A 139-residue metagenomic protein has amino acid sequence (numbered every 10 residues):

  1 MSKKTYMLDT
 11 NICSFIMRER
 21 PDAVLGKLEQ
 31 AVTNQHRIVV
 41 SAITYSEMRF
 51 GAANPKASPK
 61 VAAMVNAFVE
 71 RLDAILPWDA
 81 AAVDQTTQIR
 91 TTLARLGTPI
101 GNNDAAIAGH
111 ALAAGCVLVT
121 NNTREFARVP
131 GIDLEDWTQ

Functional and structural regions predicted by a protein language model:
M1-V40, A53-A67: Short, well-structured N-terminal submotif of metal-dependent ribonuclease cores
S2-K4, A74-V119: Active-site neighborhoods of divalent-metal-dependent phosphate/nucleic-acid chemistry enzymes
D9-T10, M48, T86, A111 (+1 more regions): Generic structural signal for small/hydrophobic residues in well-ordered secondary structure, especially within
R18, F50, R128: Phosphate-coordinating loops and pocket residues in cytosolic domains that bind phosphorylated ligands
A42, D79, T138: Residues at the C-termini of beta-strands that transition into short coil/loop
N121-E125: C-terminal structural segments of small proteins and small subunits
